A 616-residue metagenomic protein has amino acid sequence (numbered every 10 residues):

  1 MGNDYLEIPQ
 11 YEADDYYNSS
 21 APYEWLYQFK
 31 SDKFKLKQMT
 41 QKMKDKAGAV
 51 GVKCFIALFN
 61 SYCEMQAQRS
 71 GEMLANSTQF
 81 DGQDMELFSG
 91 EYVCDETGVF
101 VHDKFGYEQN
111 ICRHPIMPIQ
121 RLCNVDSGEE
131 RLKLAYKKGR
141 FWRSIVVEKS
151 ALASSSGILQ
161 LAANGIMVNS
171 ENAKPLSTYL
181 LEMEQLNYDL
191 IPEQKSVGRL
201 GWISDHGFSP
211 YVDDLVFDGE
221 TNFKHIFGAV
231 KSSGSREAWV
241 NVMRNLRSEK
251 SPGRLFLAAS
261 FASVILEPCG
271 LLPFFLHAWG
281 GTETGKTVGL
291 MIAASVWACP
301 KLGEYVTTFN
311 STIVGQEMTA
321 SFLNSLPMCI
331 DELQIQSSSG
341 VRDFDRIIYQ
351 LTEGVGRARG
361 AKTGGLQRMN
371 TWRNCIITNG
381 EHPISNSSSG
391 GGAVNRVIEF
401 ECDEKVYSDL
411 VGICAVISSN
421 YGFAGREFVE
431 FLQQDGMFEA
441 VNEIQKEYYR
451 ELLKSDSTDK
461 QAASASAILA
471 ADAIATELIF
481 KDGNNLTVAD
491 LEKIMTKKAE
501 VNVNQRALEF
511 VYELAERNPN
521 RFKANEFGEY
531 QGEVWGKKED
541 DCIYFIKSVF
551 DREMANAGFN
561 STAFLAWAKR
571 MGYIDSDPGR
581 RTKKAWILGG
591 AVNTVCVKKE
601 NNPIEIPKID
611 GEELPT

Functional and structural regions predicted by a protein language model:
Y5-P9, K30-R247, S251, M318-T319 (+2 more regions): Conserved glycine-centered beta->alpha loop in an early N-terminal alpha/beta scaffold
Y17-N18, S31-T40, S61-F80, D189-L246 (+1 more regions): DNA transaction DNA-binding modules
D214-L302: P-loop NTPase catalytic core of nucleic-acid-dependent motor ATPases
G289-V341: AAA+/P-loop NTPase substrate/partner-engagement loops
S321-L323, G360-T378, A393: AAA+/SF3 P-loop NTPase mechanochemical coupling elements
E332, R373-P383, E401-D403: A short beta-strand-to-loop transition that corresponds to the Sensor-1 phosphate-sensing loop of AAA+ P-loop ATPases
F344-R359: Conserved catalytic/switch belt of AAA+ P-loop NTPases
N370-W372, S388-D482: Phosphate-sensing "switch" segment of ASCE/P-loop ATPases
